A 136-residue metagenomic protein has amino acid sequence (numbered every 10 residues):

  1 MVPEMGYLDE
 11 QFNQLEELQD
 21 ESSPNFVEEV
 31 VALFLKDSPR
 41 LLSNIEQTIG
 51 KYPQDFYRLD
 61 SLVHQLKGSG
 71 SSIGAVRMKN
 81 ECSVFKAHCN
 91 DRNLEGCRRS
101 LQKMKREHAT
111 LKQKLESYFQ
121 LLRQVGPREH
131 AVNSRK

Functional and structural regions predicted by a protein language model:
M1-K136: Two-component system phosphorelay core
